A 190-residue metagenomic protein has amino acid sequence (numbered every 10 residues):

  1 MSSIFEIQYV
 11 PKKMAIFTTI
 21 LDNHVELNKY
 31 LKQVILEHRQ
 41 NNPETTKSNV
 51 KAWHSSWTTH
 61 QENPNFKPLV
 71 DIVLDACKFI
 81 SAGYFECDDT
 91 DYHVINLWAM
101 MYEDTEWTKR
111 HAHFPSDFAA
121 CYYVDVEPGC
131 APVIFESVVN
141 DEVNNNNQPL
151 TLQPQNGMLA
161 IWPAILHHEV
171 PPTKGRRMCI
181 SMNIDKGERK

Functional and structural regions predicted by a protein language model:
M1-D89, W107: Non-heme Fe(II)/2-oxoglutarate
Y92-I161, P171-P172, C179, G187-E188: Catalytic core of non-heme Fe(II) oxygenases with the double-stranded beta-helix
H168: Glycine-rich nucleotide phosphate-binding loop and flanking beta-alpha elements of Rossmann-like dinucleotide-binding
